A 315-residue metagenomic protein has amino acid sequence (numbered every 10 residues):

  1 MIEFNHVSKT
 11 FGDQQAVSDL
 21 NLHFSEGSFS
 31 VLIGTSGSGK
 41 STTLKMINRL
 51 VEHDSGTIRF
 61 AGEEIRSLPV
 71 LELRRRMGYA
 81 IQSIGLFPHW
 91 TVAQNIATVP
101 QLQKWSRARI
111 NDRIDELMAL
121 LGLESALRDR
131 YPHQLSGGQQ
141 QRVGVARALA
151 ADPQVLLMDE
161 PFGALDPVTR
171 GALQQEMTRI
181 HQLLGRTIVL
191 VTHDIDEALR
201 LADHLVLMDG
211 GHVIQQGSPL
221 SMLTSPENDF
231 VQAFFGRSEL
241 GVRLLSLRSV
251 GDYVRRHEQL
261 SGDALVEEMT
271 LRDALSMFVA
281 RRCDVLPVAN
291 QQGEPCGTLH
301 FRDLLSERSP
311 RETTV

Functional and structural regions predicted by a protein language model:
N48: Helix-to-loop junction immediately C-terminal to a conserved catalytic motif
E64-G78, L102, S225-P226: ABC ATPase NBD coupling module
Q101, A108-A126: Conserved ABC ATPase "signature" region
Y131-L135, Q139: Conserved ABC ATPase signature
A150-Q154: A short, proline-enriched helix->beta-strand linker immediately N-terminal to the Walker B motif in ABC-type P-loop
G210-G211: Conserved ABC ATPase "signature" C-loop
Q216-G217, S225, T298: ABC ATPase "signature
